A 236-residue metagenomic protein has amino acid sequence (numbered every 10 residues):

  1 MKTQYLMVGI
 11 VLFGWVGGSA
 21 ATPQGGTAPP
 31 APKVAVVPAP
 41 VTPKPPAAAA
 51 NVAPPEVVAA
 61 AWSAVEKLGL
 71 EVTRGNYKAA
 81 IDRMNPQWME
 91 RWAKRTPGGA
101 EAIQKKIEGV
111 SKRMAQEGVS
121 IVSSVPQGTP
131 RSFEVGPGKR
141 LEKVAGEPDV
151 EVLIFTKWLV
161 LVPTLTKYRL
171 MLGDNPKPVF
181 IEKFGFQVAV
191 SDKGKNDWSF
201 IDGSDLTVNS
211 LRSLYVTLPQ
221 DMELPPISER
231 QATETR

Functional and structural regions predicted by a protein language model:
M1-Q24: Sec-dependent N-terminal signal peptides
G25-K44, Q220-R236: Short, low-complexity, Pro/Ser/Thr/Gly-rich segments in the mature regions of secreted, periplasmic
A28-R74: Short, low-complexity N-terminal intrinsically disordered segments enriched in polar/charged residues
K44, I81-F155: Short solvent-exposed beta->alpha transition segments
L68, A80-I81: Hydrophobic pocket/interface hotspot
T156-Y168: A short hydrophobic beta-strand element
R169-R236: Low-complexity, intrinsically disordered terminal/linker segments enriched in charged and Gly/Pro repeats
